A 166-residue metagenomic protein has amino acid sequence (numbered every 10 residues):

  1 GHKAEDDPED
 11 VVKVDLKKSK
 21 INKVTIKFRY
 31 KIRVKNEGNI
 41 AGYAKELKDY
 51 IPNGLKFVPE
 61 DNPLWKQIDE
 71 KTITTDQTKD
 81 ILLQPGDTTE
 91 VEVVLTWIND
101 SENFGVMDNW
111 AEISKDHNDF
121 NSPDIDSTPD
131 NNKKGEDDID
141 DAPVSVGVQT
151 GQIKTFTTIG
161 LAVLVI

Functional and structural regions predicted by a protein language model:
G1-I166: Exported/extracytosolic protein signature
